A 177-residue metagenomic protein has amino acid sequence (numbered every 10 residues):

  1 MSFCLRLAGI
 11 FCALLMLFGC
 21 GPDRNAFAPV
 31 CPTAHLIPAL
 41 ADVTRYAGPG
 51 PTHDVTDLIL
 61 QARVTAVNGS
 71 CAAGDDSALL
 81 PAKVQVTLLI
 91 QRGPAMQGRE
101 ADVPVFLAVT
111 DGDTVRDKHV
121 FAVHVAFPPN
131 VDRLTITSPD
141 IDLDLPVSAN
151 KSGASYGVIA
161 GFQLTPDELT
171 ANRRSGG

Functional and structural regions predicted by a protein language model:
M1-G9: Bacterial N-terminal signal peptides that target proteins for export
L15-G19: C-terminal motif of bacterial Sec signal peptides marking the signal peptidase cleavage site
G21-N25: Bacterial signal peptide processing site
F27-P51: Post-signal peptide N-terminal segment of mature Sec-exported envelope proteins
A28-V30, R116-G177: Helix-rich interaction surfaces within compact, conserved domain-sized segments that mediate assembly or partner
H53-L60, N68-A82, R92-R99, A149-K151: Short, solvent-exposed beta-strand/turn "edge" segments of beta-rich domains on protein surfaces
A66-C71, V84-P94, L107-D113, V125-P129 (+2 more regions): Beta-strand elements of well-folded, non-transmembrane domains
D76-L79, V109-R116, N150-A154: A short, structured loop/turn motif at beta-sheet edges
